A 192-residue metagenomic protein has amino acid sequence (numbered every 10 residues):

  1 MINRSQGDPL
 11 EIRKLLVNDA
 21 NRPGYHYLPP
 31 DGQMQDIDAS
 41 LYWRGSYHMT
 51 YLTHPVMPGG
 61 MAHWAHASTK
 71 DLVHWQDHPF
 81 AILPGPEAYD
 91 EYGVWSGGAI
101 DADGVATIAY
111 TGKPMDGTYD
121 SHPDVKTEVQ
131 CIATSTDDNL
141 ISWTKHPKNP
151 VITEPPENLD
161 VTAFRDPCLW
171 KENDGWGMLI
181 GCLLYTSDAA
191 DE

Functional and structural regions predicted by a protein language model:
M1-D38, V56-G59, V73-D101, L140-K171 (+1 more regions): Surface loop/turn signatures of beta-propeller and other carbohydrate-active proteins
S46-M49, V105-I108, G175-G177: Entry beta-strands of beta-propeller and related beta-repeat scaffolds
M49-Y51, P55-H66: Aromatic-lined carbohydrate-binding/catalytic grooves of carbohydrate-active enzymes
T53-P55, G112-P114, C182: Residue-level signature of beta-propeller blades and closely related beta-rich strand-turn architectures in secreted
M61, V125-T127: Short coil-to-beta strand junction motifs in C2/discoidin
H66-T69, E128-D137, S187: Beta-propeller blade signature
K113-V125: Short, conserved, GDST-rich strand-edge loop motifs in beta-rich repeat architectures
W176, Y185-A190: Conserved small/polar residues in nucleotide/adenosyl-binding loops
